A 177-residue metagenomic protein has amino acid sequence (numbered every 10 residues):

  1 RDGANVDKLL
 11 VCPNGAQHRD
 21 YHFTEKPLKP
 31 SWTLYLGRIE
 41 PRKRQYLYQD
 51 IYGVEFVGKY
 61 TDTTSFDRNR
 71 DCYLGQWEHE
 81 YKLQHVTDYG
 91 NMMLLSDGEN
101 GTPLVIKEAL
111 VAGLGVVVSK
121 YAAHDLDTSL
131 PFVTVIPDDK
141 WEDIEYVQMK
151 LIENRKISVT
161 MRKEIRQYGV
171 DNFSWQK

Functional and structural regions predicted by a protein language model:
R1-F23: Donor nucleotide-sugar binding/catalytic pocket of nucleotide-sugar-dependent glycosyltransferases
E25-K43, Q49-E55: Conserved donor-binding/catalytic core segment of Leloir-type glycosyltransferases
I39, Y60, N69-D88, D97 (+1 more regions): Conserved active-site histidine-acidic residue motif and adjacent donor-binding/catalytic loop of glycosyltransferases
L83, I106-V111, D125: Short alpha-helical segment that forms part of, or immediately flanks, the ligand-binding pocket in carbohydrate-active
T87-G101, L114: Acidic donor-binding loop of glycosyltransferase active sites
I106, G115-S119: Short hydrophobic beta-strand element within catalytic cores of glycosyltransferases and related nucleotide-activated
L130-E142, L151-R155: Conserved acidic donor-binding segment of nucleotide-sugar-dependent glycosyltransferases
D139, R155-K177: A charged, aromatic-enriched C-terminal amphipathic alpha-helix characteristic of glycosyltransferases across folds
